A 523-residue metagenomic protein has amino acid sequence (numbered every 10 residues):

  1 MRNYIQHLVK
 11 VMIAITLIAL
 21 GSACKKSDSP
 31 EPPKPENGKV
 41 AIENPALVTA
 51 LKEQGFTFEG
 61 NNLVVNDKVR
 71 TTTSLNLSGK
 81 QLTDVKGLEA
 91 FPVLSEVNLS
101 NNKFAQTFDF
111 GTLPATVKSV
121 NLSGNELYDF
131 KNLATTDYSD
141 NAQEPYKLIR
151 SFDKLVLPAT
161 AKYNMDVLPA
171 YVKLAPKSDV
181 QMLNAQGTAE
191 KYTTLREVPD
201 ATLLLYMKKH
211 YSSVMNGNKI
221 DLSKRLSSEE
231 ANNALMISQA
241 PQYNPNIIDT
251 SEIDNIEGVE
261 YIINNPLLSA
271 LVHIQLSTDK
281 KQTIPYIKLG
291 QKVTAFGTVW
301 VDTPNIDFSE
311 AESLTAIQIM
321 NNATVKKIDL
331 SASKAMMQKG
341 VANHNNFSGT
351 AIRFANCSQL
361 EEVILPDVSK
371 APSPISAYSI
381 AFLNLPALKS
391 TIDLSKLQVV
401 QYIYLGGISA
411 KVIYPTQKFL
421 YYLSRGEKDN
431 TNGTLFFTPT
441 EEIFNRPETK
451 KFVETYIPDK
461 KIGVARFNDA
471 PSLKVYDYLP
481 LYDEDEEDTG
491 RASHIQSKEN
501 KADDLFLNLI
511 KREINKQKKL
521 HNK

Functional and structural regions predicted by a protein language model:
M1-M12: Bacterial N-terminal signal peptides that target proteins for export
L20-A23: C-terminal motif of bacterial Sec signal peptides marking the signal peptidase cleavage site
K25-Q81, G87, D137, Q143-I287 (+9 more regions): N-terminal capping/linker segments that flank leucine-rich repeat
V69, N76-N121: Post-signal peptide N-terminal segment of secreted/secretory-pathway proteins
S74, V93-N98, K118-N121, S151-K154 (+14 more regions): Conserved LRR concave beta-strand detector
S78, S100-N101, N121-G124, V156-A159 (+11 more regions): Per-repeat beta-strand-to-loop junction in leucine-rich repeat
K80-T83, K103-A105, E126-Y128, K162 (+9 more regions): Canonical position 11/12 of the leucine-rich repeat
V85-L88, T107-L113, F130-T136, I256-V259 (+11 more regions): Canonical leucine-rich repeat
